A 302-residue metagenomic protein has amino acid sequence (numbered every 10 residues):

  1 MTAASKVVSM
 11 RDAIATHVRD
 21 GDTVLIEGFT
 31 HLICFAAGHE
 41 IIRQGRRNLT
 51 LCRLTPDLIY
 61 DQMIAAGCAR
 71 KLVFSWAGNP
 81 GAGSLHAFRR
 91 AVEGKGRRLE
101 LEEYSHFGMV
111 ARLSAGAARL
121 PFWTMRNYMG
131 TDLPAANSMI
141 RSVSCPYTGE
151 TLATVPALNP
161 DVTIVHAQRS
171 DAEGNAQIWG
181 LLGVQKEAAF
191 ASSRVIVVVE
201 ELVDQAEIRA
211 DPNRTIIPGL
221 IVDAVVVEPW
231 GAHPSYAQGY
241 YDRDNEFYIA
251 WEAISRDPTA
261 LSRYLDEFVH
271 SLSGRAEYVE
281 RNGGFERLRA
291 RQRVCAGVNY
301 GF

Functional and structural regions predicted by a protein language model:
M1-F302: Conserved alpha/beta enzyme-core scaffold
